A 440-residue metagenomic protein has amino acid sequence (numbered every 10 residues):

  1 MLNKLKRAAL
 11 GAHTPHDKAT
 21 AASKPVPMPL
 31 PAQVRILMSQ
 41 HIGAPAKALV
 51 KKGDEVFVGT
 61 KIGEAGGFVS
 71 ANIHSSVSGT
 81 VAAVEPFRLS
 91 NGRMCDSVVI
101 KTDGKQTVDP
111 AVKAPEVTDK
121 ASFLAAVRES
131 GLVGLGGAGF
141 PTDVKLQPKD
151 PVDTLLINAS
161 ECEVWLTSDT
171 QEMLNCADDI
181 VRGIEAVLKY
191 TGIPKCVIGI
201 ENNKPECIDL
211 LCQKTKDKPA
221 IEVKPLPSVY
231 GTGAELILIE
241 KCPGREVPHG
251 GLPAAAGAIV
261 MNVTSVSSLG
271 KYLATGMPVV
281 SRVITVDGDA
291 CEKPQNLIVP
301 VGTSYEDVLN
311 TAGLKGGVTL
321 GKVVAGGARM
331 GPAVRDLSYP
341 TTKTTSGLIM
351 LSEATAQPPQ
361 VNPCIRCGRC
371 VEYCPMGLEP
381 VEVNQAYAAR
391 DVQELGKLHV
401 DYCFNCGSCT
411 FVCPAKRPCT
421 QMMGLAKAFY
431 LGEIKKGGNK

Functional and structural regions predicted by a protein language model:
M1-L49, V99: N-terminal, Lys/Arg-enriched amphipathic/low-complexity engagement segments that precede the first folded domain
K51-E64, A83: Short, well-structured beta-strand-loop connectors
G79-V81: Conserved hydrophobic positions within beta-strands
A83, R88-K145, K149-D150, P205: Acidic low-complexity segments
D103-F123, R128-G136, V164-T167, G244 (+1 more regions): Flanking helices and flexible, charged tails adjoining ferredoxin-like Fe-S electron-transfer domains in multi-subunit
G134, L155-D169, A290: Gly-rich Lys/Arg/Thr-decorated short loops/hinges at beta-loop-alpha junctions or inter-strand turns that position
I193-Y305, T311-G316, G327: Hydrophobic alpha-helical positions that pack around
T345-V361, V371, P375-K440: Ferredoxin-type iron-sulfur electron-transfer modules in oxidoreductases and energy-metabolism complexes
